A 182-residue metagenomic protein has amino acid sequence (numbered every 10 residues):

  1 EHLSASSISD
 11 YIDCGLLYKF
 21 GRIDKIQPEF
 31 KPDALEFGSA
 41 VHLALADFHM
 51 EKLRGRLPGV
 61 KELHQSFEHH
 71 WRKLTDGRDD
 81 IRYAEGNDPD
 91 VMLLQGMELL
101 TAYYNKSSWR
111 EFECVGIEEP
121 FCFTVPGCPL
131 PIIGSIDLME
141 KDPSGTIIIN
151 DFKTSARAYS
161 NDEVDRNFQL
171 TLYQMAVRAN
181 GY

Functional and structural regions predicted by a protein language model:
E1-D13, L130-K141: An acidic intrinsically disordered interaction segment
H2, P28, P32, S160-V164: Short, solvent-exposed segments of well-ordered alpha helices
S9, D13-L53, L93, E118: Nuclease catalytic cores
G15-P28, L74, R78-D80, I149 (+1 more regions): Short amphipathic alpha-helical segments and their helix-coil junctions
D33, F37, M92, L130-I132 (+1 more regions): Secondary-structure capping and boundary motifs in well-ordered enzyme cores
A40, L99, Q169-L172: Alpha-helical scaffold elements adjacent to nucleotide-binding pockets in ATP/GTP-utilizing enzyme cores
A44-P120, T124: A non-catalytic, helix-rich entry segment at domain boundaries
F112-V115, E119-Y182: Mg2+/Mn2+-dependent nuclease catalytic core
